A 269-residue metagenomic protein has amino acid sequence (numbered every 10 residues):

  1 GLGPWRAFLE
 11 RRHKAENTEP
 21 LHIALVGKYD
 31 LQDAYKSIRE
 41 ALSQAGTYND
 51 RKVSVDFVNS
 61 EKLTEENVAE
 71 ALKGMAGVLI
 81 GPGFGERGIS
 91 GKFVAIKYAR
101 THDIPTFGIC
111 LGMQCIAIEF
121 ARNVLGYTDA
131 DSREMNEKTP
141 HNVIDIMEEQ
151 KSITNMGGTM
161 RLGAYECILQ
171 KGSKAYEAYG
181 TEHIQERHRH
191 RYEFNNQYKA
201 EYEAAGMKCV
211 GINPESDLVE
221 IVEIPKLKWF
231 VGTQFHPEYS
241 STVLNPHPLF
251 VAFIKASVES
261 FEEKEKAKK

Functional and structural regions predicted by a protein language model:
G1-H183, H188-K228, Q234-K269: N-terminal beta1-alpha1 cap of cysteine-dependent amidohydrolase-like domains
